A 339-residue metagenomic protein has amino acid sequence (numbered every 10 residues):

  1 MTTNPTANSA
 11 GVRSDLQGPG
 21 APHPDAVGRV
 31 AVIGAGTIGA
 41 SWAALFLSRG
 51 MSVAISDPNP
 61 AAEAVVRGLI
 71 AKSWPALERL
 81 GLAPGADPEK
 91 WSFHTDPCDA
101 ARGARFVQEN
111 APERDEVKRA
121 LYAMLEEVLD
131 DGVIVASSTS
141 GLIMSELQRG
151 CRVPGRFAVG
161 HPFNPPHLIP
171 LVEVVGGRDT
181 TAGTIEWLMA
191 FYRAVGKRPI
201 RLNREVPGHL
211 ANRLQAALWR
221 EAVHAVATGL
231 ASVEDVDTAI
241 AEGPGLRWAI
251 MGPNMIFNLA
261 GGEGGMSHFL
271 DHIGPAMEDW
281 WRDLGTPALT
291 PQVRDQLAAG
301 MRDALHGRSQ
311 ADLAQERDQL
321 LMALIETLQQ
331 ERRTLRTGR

Functional and structural regions predicted by a protein language model:
T2-H23, R49, K197, T228 (+1 more regions): NAD(P)-dependent Rossmann-like dehydrogenase/reductase catalytic/cofactor-binding core
T2-L80: NAD(P)+-binding Rossmann beta1-loop-alpha1 motif at the extreme N-terminus of oxidoreductases
I33, S56, H94, N110 (+3 more regions): Structural motif
R49, V174-E205, A216-W248: Internal alpha-helical scaffold of NAD(P)-dependent oxidoreductase catalytic cores
R49-M51, P165-V175, M251-G252, M277: Acidic/polar active-site rim loop that often engages polyanionic ligands
P58-A61, V65, A76-I134, L142: Rossmann-like NAD(P)-binding element
S137-N212: Rossmann-fold dinucleotide-binding core
